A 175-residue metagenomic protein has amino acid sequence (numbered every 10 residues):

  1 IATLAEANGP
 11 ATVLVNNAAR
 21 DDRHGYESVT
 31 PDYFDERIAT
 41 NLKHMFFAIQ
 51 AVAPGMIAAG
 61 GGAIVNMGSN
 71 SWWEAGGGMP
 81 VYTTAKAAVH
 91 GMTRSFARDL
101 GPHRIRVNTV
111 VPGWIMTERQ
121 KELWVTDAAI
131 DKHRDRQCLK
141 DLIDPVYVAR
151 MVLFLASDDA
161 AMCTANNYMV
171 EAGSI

Functional and structural regions predicted by a protein language model:
N17-D22, G173: Conserved NAD(P)H cofactor-binding loop of Rossmann-fold oxidoreductase domains
G25-I38, H133: Substrate-binding pocket helix/loop in short-chain dehydrogenase/reductase
V29, A75-T83, S95: Active-site loop-to-helix junction immediately N-terminal to the catalytic Tyr of the SDR YXXXK motif in Rossmann-fold
I49, A85, T93: Active-site helix of classical SDR
P54, R98-P102, A161: Alpha-helical segment proximal to the catalytic Tyr-Lys
S69: Residue(s) in the substrate-gating loop at a strand-loop-helix junction that position the organic substrate next
I105, L142-V170: C-terminal substrate-recognition "lid" of short-chain dehydrogenase/reductases
